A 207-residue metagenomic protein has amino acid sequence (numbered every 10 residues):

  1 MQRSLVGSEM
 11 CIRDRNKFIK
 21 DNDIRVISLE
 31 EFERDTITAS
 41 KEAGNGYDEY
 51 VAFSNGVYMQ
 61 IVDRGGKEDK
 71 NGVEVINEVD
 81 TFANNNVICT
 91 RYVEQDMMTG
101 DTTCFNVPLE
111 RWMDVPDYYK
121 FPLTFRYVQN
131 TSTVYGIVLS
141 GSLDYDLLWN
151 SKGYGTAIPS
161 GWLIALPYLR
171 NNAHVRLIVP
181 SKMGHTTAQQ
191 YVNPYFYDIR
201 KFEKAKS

Functional and structural regions predicted by a protein language model:
M1, E78, N84, I164-A165: Short, conserved secondary-structure segments in the cores of folded domains
M1-G7, C11-I12: Single conserved hydrophobic/aromatic residue that forms the stacking wall/gate of nucleotide- or nucleobase-binding
R15-E49: Post-signal-peptide N-terminal segment of Sec-exported extracytoplasmic proteins
Y50, R64-N85: Short, solvent-exposed beta-strand/turn "edge" segments of beta-rich domains on protein surfaces
A52-D63: A short glycine-rich, His/Asp/Glu-containing loop-to-beta-strand
D63-R64, G72-E74, M97-K206: A beta-strand/beta-hairpin structural motif
N84-T99: A short beta-strand signature
